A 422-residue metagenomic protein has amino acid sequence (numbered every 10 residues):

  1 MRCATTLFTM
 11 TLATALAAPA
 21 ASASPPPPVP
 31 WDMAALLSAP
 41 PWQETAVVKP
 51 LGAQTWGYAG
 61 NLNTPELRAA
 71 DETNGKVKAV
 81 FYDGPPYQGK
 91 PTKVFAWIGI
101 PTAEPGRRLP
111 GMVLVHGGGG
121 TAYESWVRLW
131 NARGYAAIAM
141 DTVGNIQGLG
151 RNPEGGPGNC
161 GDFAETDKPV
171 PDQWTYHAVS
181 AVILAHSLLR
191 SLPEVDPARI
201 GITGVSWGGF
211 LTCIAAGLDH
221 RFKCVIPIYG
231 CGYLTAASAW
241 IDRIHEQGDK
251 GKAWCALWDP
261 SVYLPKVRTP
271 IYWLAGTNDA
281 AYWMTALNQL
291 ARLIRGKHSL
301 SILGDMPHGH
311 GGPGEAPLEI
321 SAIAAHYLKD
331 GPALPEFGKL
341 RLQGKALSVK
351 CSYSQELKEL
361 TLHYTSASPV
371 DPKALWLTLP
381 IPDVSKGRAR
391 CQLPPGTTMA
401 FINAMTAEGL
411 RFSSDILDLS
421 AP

Functional and structural regions predicted by a protein language model:
L51-G106: N-terminal cap/lid segment of alpha/beta-hydrolase-fold proteins
F95-I98, R107-G117, A137: Short beta-strand element of the alpha/beta-hydrolase
A103-R107, G161-V205: Gly/Ser-rich "nucleophile elbow"/oxyanion-hole loop immediately N-terminal to the catalytic nucleophile in hydrolases
A122-V179, C231-R243: Cap/lid segment of the alpha/beta-hydrolase catalytic domain
I183-A253: Primarily recognizes the serine-hydrolase "nucleophile elbow" in alpha/beta-hydrolase and SGNH/GDSL folds
V267, W273-A275: Short beta-strand/loop motif that positions the catalytic acidic residue of the alpha/beta-hydrolase fold
I294-H310: Catalytic histidine neighborhood in serine/cysteine hydrolases with alpha/beta-hydrolase-type architecture
I323-Y364, T378-G387: Surface beta-strand/loop "capping" patches
